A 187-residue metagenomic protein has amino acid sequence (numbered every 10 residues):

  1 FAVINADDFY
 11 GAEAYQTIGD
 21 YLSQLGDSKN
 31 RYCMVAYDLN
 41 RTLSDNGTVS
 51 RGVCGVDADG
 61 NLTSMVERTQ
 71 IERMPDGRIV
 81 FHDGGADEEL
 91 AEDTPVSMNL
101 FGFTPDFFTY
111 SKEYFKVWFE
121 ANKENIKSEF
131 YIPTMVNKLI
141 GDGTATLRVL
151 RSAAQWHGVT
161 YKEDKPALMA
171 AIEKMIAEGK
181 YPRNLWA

Functional and structural regions predicted by a protein language model:
F1-F9: Short beta-strand-to-loop acidic/aromatic patch adjacent to the donor-nucleotide binding site
N5-A6, V35-D38, F103-T104, Y161: A secondary-structure boundary/capping signal
A6, R31, A145: Short coil/turn segments at beta-strand junctions that form active-site/ligand-binding loops
D8, L39, A154: Short, glycine/serine-rich, charged loops/turns that create anion-binding and catalytic segments at active sites
G11-A12, V159: Loop/helix-junction capping segments adjacent to catalytic residues or to phosphate/diphosphate-binding pockets
A12-F101: Conserved core of the sugar-phosphate nucleotidyltransferase
A58, M65, Q70-A187: Conserved alpha/beta core of the MobA/IspD/sugar-nucleotide pyrophosphorylase nucleotidyltransferase superfamily
